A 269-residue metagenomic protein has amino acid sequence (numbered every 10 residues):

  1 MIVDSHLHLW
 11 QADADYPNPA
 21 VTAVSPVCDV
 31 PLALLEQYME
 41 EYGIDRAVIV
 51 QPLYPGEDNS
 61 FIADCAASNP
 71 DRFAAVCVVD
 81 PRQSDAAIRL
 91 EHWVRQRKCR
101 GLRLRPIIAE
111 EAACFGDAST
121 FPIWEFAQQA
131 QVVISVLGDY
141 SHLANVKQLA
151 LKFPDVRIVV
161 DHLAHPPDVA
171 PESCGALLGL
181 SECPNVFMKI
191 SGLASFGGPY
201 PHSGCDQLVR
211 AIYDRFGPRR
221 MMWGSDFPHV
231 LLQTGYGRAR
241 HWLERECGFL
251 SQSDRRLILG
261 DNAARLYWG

Functional and structural regions predicted by a protein language model:
M1-N18: Replace "His-x-His-based motif
M1-S5, S25-R46, R210-A211, R215-M222 (+1 more regions): Mid-to-C-terminal alpha-helical segments outside catalytic/metal-binding sites
I2-S5, V48-Q51, V76-C77, R103 (+4 more regions): Active-site neighborhood of phospho(di)ester-bond hydrolases with catalytic His/Asp-centered motifs
H6, M39, I62, W93 (+7 more regions): Conserved, mostly hydrophobic/aromatic
A20-V50, P55-S68: Alpha-helical scaffold segments that flank or form the walls of functional sites
D29-Y38, Q83-V94, E172-S173: Short, acidic/polar
R46, G56-S141, Q148, K189-F196 (+1 more regions): Active-site gating/metal-coordination segments in enzymes
C114-M222: Catalytic pocket-lining loop regions of alpha/beta-barrel enzymes, especially the amidohydrolase/enolase/GH5 lineages
